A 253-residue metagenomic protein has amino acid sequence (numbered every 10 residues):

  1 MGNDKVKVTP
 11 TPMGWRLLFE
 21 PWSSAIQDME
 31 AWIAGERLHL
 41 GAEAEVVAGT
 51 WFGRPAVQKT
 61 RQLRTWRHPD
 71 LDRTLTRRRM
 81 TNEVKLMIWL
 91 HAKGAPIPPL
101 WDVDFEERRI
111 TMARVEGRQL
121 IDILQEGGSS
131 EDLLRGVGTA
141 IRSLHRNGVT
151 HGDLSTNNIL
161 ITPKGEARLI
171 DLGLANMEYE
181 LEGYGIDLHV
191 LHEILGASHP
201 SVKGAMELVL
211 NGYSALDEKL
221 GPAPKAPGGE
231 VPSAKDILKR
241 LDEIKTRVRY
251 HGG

Functional and structural regions predicted by a protein language model:
V8, M13-L40, G53, G128 (+4 more regions): Regulatory N- and C-terminal appendages and interdomain linkers associated with kinase/kinase-like NTP transferase
G35-R37, A42-M80: ATP-binding glycine-rich loop module of kinase domains
Q62-P99, E131-D132: A conserved alpha-helical element in kinase catalytic cores
R79, A95-L134: Conserved structural core of kinase catalytic domains
W89-K93, I121-N157, L188, H192: Conserved kinase catalytic-core helix
N158-L169: Conserved protein kinase catalytic/activation segment
R168, L172-G253: C-lobe/activation-segment region of protein kinase-like
